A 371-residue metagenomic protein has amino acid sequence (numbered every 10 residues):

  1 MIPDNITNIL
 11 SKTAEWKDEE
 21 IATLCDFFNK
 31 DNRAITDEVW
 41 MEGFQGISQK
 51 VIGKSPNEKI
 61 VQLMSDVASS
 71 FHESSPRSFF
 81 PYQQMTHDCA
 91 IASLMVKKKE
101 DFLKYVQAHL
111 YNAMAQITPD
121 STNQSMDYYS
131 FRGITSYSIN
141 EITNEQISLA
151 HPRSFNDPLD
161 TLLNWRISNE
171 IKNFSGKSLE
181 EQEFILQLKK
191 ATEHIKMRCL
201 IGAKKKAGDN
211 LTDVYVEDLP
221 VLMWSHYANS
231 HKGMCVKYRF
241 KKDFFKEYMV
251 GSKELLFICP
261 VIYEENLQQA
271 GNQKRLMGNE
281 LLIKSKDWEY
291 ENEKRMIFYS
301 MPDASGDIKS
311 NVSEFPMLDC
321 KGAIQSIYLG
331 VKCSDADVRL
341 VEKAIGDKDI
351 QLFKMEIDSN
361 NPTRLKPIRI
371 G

Functional and structural regions predicted by a protein language model:
I2-N32: Charged, amphipathic alpha-helical stretches
D4, E19-D26, M41-G46, V61-S69 (+1 more regions): Amphipathic alpha-helical repeat scaffolds of TPR domains
I6, V61-M64, A68-G371: Partner-binding and oligomerization surfaces adjacent to conserved cores of proteins that assemble macromolecular
A14-W16, K30-V39, I52-E58, H72-F80: Charged, low-complexity interaction regions
